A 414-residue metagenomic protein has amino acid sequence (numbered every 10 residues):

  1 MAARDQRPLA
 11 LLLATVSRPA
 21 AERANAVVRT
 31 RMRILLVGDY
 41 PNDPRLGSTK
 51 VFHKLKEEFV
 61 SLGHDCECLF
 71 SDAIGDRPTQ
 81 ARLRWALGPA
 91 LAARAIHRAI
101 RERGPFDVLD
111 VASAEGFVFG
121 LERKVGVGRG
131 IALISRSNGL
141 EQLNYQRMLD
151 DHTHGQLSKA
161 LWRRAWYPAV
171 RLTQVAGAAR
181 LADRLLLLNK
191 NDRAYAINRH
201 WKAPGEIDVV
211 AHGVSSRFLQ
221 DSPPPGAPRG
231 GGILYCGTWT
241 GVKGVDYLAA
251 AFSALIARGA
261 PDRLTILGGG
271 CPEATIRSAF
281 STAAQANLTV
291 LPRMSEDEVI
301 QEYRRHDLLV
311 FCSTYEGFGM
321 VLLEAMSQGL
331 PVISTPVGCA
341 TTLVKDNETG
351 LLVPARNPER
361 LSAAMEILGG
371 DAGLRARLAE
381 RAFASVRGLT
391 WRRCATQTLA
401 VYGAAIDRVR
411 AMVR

Functional and structural regions predicted by a protein language model:
E141, L157-L185: Membrane-proximal helix-turn-helix segments that form the acceptor-binding/catalytic region of lipid-linked
N191, G213: Carbohydrate-associated surface elements
P225-K243, A249-F252: Conserved donor-binding/catalytic core segment of Leloir-type glycosyltransferases
I276-D297: Nucleotide-activated donor-binding/catalytic signature segment of Leloir-type glycosyltransferases, i.e., the conserved
R293, Q301-H306: Short alpha-helical donor nucleotide-sugar binding micro-motif in glycosyltransferases
T314: Aromatic "clamp/platform" in nucleotide-sugar-dependent glycosyltransferases that forms part of the donor/acceptor
P331-S334, V344: Short hydrophobic beta-strand element within catalytic cores of glycosyltransferases and related nucleotide-activated
D346-N347, L351-P358, I367-A372: Conserved acidic donor-binding segment of nucleotide-sugar-dependent glycosyltransferases
